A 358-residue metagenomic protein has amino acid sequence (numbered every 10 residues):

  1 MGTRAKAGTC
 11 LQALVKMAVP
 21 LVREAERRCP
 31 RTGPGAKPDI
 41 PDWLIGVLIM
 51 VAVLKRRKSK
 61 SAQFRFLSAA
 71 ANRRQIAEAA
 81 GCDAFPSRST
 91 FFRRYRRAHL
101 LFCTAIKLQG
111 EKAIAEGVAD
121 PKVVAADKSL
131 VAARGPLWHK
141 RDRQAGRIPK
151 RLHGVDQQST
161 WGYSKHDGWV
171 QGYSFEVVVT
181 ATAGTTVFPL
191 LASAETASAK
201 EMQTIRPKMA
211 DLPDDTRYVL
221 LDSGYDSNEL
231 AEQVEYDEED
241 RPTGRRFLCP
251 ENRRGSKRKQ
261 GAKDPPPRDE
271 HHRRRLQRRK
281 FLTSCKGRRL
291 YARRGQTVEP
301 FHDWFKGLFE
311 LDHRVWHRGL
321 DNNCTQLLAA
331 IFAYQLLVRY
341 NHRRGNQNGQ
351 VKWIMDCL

Functional and structural regions predicted by a protein language model:
G2-K55: Basic, short loop/linker segments at the boundary and entry of helix-turn-helix/winged-helix-like folds
M17, S223, C249-N252: Active-site proximal loops enriched in glycine and acidic residues that flank catalytic Cys/His/Asp and coordinate
G33-L44, H166-G168, W316-L327: Structural motif
P38-I106: Short, positively charged, Gly/Tyr-enriched micro-motifs that form contact patches at catalytic or ligand/partner
P38-P41, R65, R93-Y236, D240 (+1 more regions): Polybasic low-complexity intrinsically disordered regions
A52, G224-S227, P242, R253-R254 (+4 more regions): Acidic/histidine-rich catalytic cores and adjacent linkers of DNA breakage/strand-transfer/modification proteins
N228-L308: Helix-centered, glycine/charged polyanion-binding patches within enzymatic domains that contact phosphate-containing
R288-L358: Basic, amphipathic alpha-helical segments enriched in Lys/Arg and hydrophobic/aromatic residues
